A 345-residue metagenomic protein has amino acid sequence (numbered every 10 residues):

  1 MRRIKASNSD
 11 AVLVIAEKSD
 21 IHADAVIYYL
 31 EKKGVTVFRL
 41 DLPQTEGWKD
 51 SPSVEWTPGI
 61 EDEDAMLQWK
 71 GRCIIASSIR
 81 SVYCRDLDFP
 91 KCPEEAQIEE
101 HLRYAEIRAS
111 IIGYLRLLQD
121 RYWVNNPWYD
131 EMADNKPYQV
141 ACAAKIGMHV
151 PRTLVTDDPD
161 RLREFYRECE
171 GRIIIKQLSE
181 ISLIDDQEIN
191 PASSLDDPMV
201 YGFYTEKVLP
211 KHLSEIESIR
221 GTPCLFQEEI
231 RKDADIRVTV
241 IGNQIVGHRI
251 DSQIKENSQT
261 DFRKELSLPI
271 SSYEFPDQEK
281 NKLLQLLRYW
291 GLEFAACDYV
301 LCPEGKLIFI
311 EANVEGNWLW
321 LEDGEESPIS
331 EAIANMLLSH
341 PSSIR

Functional and structural regions predicted by a protein language model:
S7, E17-K32, F38-R152, R163-E164: Conserved N-proximal alpha/beta basic substrate-recognition cap immediately N-terminal to, or forming the N-lobe
L13, I173, L225, V246 (+2 more regions): Protein kinase-like catalytic core scaffold
V14-I15, I241: Short hydrophobic segments within beta-strands
L30, R167-D277, N281: Phosphate-binding site of ATP-dependent enzymes
P43, L87, L178, E229-I230 (+3 more regions): Anionic group-transfer/hydrolysis microenvironments
P58-E61, V240-Q244, S252, C302-G305: Short acidic-glycine loop/turn motifs at beta-strand connectors
D158: Catalytic P-loop NTP-binding/switch module of NTPases
P269-N281, Q285-F294, L301-R345: C-terminal active-site "lid" helix and adjoining low-complexity regulatory extension at the edge of ATP-using catalytic
